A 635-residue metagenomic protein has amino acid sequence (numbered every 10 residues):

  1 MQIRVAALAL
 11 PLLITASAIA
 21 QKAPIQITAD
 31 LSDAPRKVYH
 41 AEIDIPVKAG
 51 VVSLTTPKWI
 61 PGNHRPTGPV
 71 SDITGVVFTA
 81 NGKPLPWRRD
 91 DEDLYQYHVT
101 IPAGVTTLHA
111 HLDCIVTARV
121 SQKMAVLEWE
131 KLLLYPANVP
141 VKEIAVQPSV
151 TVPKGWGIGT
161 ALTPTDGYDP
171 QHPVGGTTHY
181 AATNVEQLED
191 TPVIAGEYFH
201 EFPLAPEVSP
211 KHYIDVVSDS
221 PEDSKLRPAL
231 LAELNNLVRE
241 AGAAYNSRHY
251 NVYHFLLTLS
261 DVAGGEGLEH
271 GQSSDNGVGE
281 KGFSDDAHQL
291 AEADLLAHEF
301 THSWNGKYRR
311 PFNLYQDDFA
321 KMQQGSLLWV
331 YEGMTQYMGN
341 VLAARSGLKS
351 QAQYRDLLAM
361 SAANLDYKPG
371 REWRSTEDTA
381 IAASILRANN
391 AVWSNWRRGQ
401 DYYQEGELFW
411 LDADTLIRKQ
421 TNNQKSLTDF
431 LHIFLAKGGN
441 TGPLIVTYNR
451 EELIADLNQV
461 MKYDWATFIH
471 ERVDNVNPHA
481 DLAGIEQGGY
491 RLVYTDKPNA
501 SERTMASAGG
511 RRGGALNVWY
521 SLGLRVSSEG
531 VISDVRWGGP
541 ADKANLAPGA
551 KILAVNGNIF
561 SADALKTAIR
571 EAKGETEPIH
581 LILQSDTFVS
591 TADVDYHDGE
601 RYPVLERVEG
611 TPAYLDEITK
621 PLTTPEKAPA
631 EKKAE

Functional and structural regions predicted by a protein language model:
M1-V5: Positively charged n-region of N-terminal signal peptides that target proteins for export
A6-A16: Bacterial N-terminal signal peptides
Q21-I60: Early extracytoplasmic/domain-onset interaction patches
I43, E201-L328, M338: Juxtacatalytic substrate-recognition/specificity segment
D44-P46, P61, P66-Y250, A263-E266: Non-catalytic architectural context of zinc metalloproteases
L268, H288-L296, Q323-Y331, A391-E405 (+2 more regions): Secondary-structure capping and boundary motifs in well-ordered enzyme cores
V278, R309-R374: Acidic/histidine-rich catalytic neighborhood
G339, K349-E635: C-terminal recognition in membrane/secretory proteostasis and scaffolding
